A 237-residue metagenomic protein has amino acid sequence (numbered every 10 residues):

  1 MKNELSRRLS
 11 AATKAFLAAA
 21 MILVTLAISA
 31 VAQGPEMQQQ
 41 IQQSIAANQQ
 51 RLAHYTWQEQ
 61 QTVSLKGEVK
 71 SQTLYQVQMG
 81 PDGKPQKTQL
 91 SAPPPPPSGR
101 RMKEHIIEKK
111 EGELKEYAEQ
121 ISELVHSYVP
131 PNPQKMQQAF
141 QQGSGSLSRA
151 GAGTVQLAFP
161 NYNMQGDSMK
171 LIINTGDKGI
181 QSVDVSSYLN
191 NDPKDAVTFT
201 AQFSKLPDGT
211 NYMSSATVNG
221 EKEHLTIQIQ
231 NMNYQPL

Functional and structural regions predicted by a protein language model:
M1-A12: N-terminal secretory signal peptides that target proteins for export/translocation
K14-A27: Bacterial N-terminal signal peptides
A30-Q58: N-terminal leader/targeting segments and the immediate start of mature chains
I41-N48, Q61-S64, N132-K135, G143-G145 (+1 more regions): Intrinsically disordered, low-complexity boundary segments flanking structured domains
N48-S98, M102-K103: Solvent-exposed N-terminal domain segments of exported/luminal and surface proteins
Y75, G143-S146, M169-L171, A201: Residue-level detector of beta-strand structural context in well-folded domains
A92-D167, L189-P193: Flexible, processing/modification-adjacent segments and terminal tails in exported/periplasmic/extracellular proteins
G151-L237: Gly/Pro-enriched, hydrophobic low-complexity segments that function as extracytoplasmic propeptides/linkers
